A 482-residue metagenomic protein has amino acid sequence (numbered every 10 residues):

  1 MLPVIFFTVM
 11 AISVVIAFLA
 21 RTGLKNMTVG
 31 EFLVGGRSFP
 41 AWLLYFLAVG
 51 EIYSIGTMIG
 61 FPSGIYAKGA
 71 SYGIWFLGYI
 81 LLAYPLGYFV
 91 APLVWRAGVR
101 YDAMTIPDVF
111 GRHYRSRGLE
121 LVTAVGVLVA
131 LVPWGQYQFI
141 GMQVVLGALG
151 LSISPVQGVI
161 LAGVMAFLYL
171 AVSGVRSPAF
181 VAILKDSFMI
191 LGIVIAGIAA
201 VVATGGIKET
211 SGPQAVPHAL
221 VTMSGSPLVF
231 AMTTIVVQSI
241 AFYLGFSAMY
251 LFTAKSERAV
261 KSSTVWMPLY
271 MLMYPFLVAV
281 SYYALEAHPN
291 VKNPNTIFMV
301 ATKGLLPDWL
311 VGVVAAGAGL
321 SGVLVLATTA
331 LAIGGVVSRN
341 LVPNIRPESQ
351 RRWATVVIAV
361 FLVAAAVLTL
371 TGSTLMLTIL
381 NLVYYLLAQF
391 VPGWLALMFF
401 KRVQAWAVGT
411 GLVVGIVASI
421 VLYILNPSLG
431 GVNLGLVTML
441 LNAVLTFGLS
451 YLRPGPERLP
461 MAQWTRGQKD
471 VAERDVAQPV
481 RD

Functional and structural regions predicted by a protein language model:
M1-D482: Membrane-embedded helix-loop-helix hairpins and adjacent transmembrane boundary segments in multi-pass transporters
